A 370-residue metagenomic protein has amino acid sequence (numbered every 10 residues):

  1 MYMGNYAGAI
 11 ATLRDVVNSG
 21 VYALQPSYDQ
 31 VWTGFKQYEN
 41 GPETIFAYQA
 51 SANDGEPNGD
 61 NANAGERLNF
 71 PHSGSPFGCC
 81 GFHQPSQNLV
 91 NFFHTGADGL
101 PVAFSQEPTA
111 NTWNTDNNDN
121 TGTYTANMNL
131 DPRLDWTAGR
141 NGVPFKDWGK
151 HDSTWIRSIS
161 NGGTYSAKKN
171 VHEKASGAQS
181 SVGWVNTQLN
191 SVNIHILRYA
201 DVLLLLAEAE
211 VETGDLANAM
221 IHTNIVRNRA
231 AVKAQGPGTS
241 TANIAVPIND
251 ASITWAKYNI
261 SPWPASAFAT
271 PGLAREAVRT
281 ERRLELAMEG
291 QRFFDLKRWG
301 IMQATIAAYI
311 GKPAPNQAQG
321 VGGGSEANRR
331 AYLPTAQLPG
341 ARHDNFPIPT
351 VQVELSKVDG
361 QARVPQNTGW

Functional and structural regions predicted by a protein language model:
M1-L68, V102-W370: Acidic/polar-rich alpha-helix caps and helix-coil junctions
A64-H94, R157-G163: Short, cationic low-complexity segments
N88, H94-D98, Q106-A110: Glycine/tryptophan-enriched, flexible segments
